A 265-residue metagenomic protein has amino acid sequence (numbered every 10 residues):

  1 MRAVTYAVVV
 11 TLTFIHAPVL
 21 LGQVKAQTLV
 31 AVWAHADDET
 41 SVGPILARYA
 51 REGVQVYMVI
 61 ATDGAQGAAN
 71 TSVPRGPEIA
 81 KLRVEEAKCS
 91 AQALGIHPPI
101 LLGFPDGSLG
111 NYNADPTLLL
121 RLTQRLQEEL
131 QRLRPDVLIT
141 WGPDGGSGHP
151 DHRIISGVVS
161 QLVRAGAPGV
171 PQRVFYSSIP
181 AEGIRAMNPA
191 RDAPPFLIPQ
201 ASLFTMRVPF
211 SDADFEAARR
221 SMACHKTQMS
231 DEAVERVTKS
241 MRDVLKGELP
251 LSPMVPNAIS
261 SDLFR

Functional and structural regions predicted by a protein language model:
R2, Y6, H16, L20-L29 (+1 more regions): Metal-dependent de-N-acetylase/amidase catalytic core
A7-V8, A68, L109, A217: A broad, structure-centric signal for solvent-exposed, well-ordered loop/edge residues that line or flank functional
V9-T13: Hydrophobic membrane-insertion alpha-helices, especially the h-region of bacterial N-terminal signal peptides
L20-L133, Q161-P168: Active-site rim/loop-helix segments in enzyme catalytic domains that contact anionic ligands
